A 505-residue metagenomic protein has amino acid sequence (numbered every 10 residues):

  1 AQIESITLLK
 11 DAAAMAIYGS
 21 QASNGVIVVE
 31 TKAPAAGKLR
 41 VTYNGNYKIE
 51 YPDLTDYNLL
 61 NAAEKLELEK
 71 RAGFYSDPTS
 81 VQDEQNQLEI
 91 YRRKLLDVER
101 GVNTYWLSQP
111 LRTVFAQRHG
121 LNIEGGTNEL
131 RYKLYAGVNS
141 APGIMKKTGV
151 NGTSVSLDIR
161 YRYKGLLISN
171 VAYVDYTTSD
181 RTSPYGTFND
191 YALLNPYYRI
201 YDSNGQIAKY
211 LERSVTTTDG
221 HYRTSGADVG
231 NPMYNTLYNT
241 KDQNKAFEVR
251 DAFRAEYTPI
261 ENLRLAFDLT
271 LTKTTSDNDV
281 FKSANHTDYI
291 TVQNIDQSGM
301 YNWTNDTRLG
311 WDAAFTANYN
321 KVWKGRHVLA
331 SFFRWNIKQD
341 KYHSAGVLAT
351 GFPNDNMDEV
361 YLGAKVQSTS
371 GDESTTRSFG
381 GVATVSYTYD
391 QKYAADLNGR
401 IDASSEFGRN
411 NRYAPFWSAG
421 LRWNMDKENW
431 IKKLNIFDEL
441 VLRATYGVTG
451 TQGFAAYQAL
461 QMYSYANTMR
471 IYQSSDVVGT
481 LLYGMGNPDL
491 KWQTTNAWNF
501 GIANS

Functional and structural regions predicted by a protein language model:
A1, G19-S23, R112, T148-N151 (+1 more regions): Short, glycine-/polar-rich solvent-exposed loops and beta-turns at beta-strand/coil boundaries
A1-K10: Short acidic/polar hinge/loop motifs at secondary-structure boundaries that mediate gating or recognition
I3, A22-V26, K38-R40, R250: Extracytoplasmic
I6-T7, I27-V29: Non-catalytic regulatory/gating segments with a bias toward low-complexity or hydrophobic composition
K10, T31-A33, G45-Y47, G125 (+4 more regions): Flexible glycine-/small-residue-rich
A22, G125-E129, V138, Y161-G165 (+1 more regions): A generic beta-sheet turn/junction motif
G25, A33-K147, S183-G186, Y198-I200 (+3 more regions): Residues embedded in well-ordered regular secondary structure
G152, D158-R162, L166, V171-Y176 (+2 more regions): Extracellular/periplasmic, surface-exposed regions of secreted and cell-surface proteins
